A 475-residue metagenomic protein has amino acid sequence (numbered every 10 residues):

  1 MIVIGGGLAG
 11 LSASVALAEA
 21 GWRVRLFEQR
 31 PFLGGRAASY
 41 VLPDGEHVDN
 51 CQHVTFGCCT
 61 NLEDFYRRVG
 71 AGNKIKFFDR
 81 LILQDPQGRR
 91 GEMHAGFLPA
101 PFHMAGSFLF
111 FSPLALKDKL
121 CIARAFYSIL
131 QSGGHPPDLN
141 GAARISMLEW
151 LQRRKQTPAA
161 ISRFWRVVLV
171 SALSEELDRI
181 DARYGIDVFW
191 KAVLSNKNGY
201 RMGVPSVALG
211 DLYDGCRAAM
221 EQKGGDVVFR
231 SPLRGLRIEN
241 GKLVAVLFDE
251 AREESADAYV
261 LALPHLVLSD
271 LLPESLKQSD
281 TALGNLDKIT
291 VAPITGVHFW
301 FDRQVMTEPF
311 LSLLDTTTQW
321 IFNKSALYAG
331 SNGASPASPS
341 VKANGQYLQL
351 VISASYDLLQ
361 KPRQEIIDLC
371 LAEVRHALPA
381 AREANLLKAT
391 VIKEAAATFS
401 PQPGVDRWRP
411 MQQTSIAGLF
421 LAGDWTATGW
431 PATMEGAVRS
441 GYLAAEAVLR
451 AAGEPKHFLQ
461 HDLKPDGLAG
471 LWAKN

Functional and structural regions predicted by a protein language model:
M1-L26: N-terminal Rossmann-like FAD-binding beta1-loop-alpha1 element of flavoenzymes
A18-P43: Glycine-rich FAD pyrophosphate-binding loop
H53-T60, L139-A143, R154, S195-A219 (+2 more regions): Short beta-strand to alpha-helix junction loop
L62-R68, G72-G185, K197-G199: Mobile amphipathic helical/loop "lid" adjacent to a hydrophobic cofactor/ligand pocket
A172-L173, L369-T414, P465-D466: Flavin (FAD/FMN) cofactor-binding core of flavoprotein oxidoreductases
Y184, A326-S331, V341, E394-L421 (+1 more regions): FAD-binding beta-loop-beta segment adjacent to the flavin cofactor pocket
D187-E250, E254-D257: Helical element adjacent to the flavin cofactor pocket in flavoenzyme catalytic cores
S231-A381, R409, D462-D466: Mid-domain catalytic core of redox enzymes that form a hydrophobic substrate pocket/lid adjacent to a catalytic redox
